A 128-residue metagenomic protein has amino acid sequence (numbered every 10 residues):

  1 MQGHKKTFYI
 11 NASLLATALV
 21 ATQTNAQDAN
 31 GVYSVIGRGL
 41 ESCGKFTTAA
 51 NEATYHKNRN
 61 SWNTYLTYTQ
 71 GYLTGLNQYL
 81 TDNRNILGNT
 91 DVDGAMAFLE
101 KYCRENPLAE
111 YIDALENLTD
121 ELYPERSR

Functional and structural regions predicted by a protein language model:
M1-Q2, L19: Glycine-centered signal
Q2-A12: Bacterial N-terminal signal peptides that target proteins for export
L14-A21: Hydrophobic core
T22-Q27: Sec/Tat signal peptide C-region and signal peptidase I cleavage site
N30-A97: Short N-proximal segments of mature Sec-exported proteins
V92-L122, R126: Short, compact, well-ordered microdomains
